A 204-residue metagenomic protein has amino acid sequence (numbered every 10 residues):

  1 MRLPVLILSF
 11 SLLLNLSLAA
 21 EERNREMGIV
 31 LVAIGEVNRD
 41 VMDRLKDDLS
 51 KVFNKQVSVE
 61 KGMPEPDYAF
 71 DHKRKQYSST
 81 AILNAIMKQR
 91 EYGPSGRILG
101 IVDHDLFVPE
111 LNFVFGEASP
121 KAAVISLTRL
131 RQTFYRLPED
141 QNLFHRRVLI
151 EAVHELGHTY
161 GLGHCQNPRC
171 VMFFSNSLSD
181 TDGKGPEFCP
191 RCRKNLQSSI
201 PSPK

Functional and structural regions predicted by a protein language model:
M1-V5: Positively charged n-region of N-terminal signal peptides that target proteins for export
L6-N15: Bacterial N-terminal signal peptides
A19-E22: Boundary at the C-terminal end of the N-terminal hydrophobic targeting segment
R25-R39: Fold-level signature of zinc-dependent metallopeptidase catalytic domains
E26-G28, S95, S119, P186: A structure-centric signal for secondary-structure junctions around beta-strands
V30, I98-G100, A123-V124, C170-V171 (+1 more regions): Generic structural signal for residues positioned in beta-strands
E36-A152, G163: Metzincin-family zinc-dependent endopeptidase catalytic domain
Y135-K204: The catalytic-center signature of Zn2+-dependent metalloproteases
